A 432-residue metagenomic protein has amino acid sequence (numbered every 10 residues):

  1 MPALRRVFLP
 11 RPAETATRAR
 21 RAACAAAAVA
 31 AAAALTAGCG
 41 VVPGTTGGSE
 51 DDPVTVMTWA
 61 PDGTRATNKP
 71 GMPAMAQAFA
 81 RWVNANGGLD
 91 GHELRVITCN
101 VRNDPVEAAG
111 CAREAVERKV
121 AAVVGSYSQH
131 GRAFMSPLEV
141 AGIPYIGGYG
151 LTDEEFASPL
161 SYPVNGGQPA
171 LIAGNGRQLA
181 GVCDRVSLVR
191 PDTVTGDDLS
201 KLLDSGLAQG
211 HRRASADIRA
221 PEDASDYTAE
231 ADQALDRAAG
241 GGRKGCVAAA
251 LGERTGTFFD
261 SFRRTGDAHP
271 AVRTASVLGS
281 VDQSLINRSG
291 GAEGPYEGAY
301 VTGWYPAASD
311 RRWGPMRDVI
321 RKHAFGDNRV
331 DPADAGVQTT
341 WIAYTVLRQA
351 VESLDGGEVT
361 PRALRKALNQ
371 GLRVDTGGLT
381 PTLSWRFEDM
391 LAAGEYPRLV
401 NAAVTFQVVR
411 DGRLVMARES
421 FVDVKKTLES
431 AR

Functional and structural regions predicted by a protein language model:
M1-V29: N-terminal export and membrane-targeting signals
L4, S49-D51, N68-A74, G87-F156 (+1 more regions): Beta-alpha junction/loop-to-helix N-cap segments that form part of ligand/metal-binding clefts
L35-G38: C-terminal motif of bacterial Sec signal peptides marking the signal peptidase cleavage site
V41-A78, N86, V101-V106, D192 (+2 more regions): Extracytoplasmic "Venus flytrap"
A115-S128, I146-G148, V186-R190, S215-I218 (+3 more regions): Periplasmic-binding protein-like
L160-T265: Extracellular/periplasmic Venus flytrap/periplasmic-binding protein
F262-I342, F421-V424: Extracellular/periplasmic periplasmic-binding protein-like sensory domains
D327-V337, R348-L414: Segments of small-molecule ligand-sensing domains
